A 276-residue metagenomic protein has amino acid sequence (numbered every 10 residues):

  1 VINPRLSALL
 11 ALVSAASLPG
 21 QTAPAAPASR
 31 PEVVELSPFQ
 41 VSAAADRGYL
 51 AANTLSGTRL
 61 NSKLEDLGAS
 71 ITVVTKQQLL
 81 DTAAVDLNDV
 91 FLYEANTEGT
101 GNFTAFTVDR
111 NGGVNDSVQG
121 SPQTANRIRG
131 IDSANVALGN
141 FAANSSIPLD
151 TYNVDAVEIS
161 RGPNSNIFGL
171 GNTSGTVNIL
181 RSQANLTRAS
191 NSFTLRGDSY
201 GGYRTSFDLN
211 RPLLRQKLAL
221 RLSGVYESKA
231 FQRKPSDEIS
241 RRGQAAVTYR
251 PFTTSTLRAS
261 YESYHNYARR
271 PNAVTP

Functional and structural regions predicted by a protein language model:
V1-E32: Cleavable N-terminal targeting peptides that direct proteins into the secretory/outer-membrane pathway or into
S7, Q21, A28-R30, L213-L218 (+1 more regions): Secondary-structure transition into beta-strands, especially the periplasmic turns and strand N-termini that construct
S37-R188: Acidic, small-polar-rich N-terminal luminal/periplasmic segments of exported/outer-membrane proteins
D46, N96-T100, S182, D198-Y200 (+2 more regions): Structural signature of outer-membrane beta-barrel domains
D109, D237-G243, V274-P276: Flexible, surface-exposed loop regions and adjacent strand-edge segments of Gram-negative outer-membrane beta-barrel
Y152-D155, R161, N166-G243, P251-S255: Outer-membrane beta-barrel translocator/receptor signature
T256-P276: Flexible loop and strand-edge segments within Gram-negative outer membrane beta-barrel domains
